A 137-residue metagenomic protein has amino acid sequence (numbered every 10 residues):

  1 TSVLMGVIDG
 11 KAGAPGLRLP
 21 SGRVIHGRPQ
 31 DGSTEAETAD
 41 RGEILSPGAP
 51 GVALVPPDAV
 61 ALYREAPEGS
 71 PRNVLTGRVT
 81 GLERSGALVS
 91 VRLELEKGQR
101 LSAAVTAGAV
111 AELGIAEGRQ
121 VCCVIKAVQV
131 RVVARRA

Functional and structural regions predicted by a protein language model:
T1-G10, P15-P20, L54, N73: C-terminal boundary and immediately downstream tail of ABC-type ATPase nucleotide-binding domains
S2-L4, G13, A49, V89 (+1 more regions): Residue-level marker for the onset of beta-strands and adjacent loop->beta junctions in well-ordered domains
G10-P15, L82-L88: Short, conserved beta-turn/loop elements at beta-strand boundaries and strand-helix junctions
L17, V91-L93: Short beta-strand motif preference
S21-G86, Q99-R100, A104-A137: Glycine/charge-rich catalytic "coupling/switch" loops of P-loop NTPases
V89, E96-K97: Generic signal for short, ordered secondary-structure residues within or immediately flanking folded domains
